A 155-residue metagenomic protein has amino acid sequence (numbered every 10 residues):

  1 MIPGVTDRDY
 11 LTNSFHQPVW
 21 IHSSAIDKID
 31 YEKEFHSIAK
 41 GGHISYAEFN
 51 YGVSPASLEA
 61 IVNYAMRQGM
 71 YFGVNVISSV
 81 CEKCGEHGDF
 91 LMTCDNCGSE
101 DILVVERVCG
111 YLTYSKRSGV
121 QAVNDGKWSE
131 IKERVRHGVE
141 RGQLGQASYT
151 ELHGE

Functional and structural regions predicted by a protein language model:
M1-E155: Long, C-terminal-biased catalytic regions of enzyme "large/alpha" subunits
